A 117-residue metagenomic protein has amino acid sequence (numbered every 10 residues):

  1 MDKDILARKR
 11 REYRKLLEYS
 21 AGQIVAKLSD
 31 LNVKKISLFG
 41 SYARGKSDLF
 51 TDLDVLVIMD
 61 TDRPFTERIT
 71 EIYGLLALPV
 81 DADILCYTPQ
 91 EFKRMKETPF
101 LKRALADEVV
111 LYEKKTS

Functional and structural regions predicted by a protein language model:
M1-K35, A43-L49, D60-S117: Catalytic core of pol beta-like nucleotidyltransferases
D54-V57: Short beta-strand->loop micro-motif that forms the acidic, two-metal-ion catalytic signature in nucleotide-processing
